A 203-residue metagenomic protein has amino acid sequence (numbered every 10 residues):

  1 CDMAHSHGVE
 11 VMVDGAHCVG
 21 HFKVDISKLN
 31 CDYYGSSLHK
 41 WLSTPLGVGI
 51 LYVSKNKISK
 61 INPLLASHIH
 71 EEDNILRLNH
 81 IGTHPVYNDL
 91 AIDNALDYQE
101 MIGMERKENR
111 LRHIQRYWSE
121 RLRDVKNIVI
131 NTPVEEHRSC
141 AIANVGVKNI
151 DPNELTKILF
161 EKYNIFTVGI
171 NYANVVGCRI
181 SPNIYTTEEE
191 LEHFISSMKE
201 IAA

Functional and structural regions predicted by a protein language model:
C1-L29: Catalytic PLP-binding core of fold-type I/II PLP enzymes
V11-M12, I130, T167: Hydrophobic beta-strand scaffold residues
L29-I69: Active-site PLP attachment segment
S67-M101, L111-H113: PLP-dependent aminotransferase class I/II
N94-N131: Conserved PLP-dependent catalytic core of the aminotransferase class-I/II
R112-R116, V125-K162: Conserved PLP-binding catalytic core of the aspartate aminotransferase-like
K157-T167, N171-A203: PLP-dependent enzyme catalytic core of the Aspartate aminotransferase-like
